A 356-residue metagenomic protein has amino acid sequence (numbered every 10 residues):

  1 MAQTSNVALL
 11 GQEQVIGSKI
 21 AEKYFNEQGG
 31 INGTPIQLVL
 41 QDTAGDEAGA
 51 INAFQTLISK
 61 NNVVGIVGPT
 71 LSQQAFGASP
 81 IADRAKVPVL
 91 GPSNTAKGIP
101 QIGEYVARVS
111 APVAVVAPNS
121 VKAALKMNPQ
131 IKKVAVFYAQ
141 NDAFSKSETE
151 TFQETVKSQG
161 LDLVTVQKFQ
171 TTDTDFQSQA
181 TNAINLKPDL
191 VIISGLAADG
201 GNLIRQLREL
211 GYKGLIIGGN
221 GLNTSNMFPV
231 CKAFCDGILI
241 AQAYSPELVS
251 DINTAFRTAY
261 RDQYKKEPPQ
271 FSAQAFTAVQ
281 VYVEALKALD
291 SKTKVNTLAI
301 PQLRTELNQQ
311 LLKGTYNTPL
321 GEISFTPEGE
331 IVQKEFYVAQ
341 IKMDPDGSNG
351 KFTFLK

Functional and structural regions predicted by a protein language model:
M1-K356: Extracytosolic ligand-binding ectodomains
